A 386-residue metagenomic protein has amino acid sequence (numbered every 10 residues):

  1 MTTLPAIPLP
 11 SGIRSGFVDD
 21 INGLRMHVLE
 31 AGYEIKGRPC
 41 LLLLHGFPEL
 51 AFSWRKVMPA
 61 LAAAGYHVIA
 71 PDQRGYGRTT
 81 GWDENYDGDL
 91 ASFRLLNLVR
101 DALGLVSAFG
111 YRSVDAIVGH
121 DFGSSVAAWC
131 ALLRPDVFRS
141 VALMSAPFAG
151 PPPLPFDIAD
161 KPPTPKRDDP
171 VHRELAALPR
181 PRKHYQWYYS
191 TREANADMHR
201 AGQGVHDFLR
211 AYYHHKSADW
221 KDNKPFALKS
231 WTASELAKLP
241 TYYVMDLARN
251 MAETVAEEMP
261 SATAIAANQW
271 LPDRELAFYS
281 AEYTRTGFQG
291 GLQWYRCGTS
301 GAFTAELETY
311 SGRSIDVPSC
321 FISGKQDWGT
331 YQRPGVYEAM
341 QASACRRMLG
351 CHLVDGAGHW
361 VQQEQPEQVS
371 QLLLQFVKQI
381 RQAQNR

Functional and structural regions predicted by a protein language model:
T2-S15, M26, E34, C40 (+2 more regions): Flexible "cap/lid" subdomain of the alpha/beta-hydrolase fold that forms the substrate-access gate
S15, V68-A70, C351-L353: Conserved beta-strand scaffold positions in the cores of enzyme catalytic domains, especially in NTP/NDP-utilizing
I21-A31: A short loop-to-beta-strand scaffold at the N-terminal edge of the catalytic core in hydrolase folds
L29-E84, H120-F122: Conserved HGGG/HGGXW glycine-rich cap/lid loop of the alpha/beta-hydrolase fold
G46, R94, D121, E364-Q365: Active-site helix-initiating loop/hinge in glycosyltransferases
F52-R55, L103, A128-L132, S370-L374: Short, hydrophobic alpha-helix immediately C-terminal to the catalytic nucleophile
R347-R386: Catalytic active-site module of serine/aspartate enzymes centered on a nucleophile-bearing elbow/loop
